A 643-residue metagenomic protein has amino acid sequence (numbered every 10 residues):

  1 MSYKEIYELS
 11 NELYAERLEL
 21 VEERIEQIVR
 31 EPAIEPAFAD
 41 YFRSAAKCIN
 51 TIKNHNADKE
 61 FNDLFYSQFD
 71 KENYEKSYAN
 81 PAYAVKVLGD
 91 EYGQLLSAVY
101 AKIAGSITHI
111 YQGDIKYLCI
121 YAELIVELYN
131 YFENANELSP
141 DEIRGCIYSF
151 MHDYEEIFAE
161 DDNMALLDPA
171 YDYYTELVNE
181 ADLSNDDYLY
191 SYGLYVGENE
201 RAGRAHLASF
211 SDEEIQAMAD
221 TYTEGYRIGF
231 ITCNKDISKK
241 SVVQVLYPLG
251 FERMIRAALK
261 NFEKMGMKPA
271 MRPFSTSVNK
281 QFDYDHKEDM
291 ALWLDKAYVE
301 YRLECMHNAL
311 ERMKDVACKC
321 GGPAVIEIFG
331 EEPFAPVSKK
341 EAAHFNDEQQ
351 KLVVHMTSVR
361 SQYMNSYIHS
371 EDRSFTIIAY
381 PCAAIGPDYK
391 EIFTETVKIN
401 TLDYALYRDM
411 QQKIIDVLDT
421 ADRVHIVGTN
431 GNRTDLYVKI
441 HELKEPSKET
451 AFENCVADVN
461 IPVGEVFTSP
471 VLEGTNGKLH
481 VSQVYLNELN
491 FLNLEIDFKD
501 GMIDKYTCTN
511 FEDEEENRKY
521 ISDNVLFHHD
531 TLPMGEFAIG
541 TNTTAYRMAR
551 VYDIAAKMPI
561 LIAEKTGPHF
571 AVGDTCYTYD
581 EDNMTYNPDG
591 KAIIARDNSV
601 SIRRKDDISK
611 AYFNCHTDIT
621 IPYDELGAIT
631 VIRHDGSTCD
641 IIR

Functional and structural regions predicted by a protein language model:
M1-E473: Active-site bordering "gate/hinge" segments that shape substrate access to catalytic or cofactor-binding pockets
L246, R272, I378, V427-T429 (+6 more regions): Generic beta-strand/beta-sheet core signal
G250, E331-P333, C382, G431 (+7 more regions): Short, glycine-/Ser/Thr-/acidic-enriched flexible segments
Q362, M410-Q412, V463-V466, L479-V484 (+3 more regions): Glycine-rich, charged/polar anion/phosphate-binding loops that engage phosphate groups from diverse ligands
V471-H528: Long, well-ordered mid-to-C-terminal structural blocks that present hydrophobic/aromatic surfaces
G474-N476, F491-N493, D500-I503, L532-E536 (+3 more regions): Active-site lining segments that contact anionic ligands and/or coordinate catalytic metals
K505-Y577, E581: Dual-mode signal for accessory low-complexity, basic/Gly-rich regions
D589-R643: Extended hydrophobic packing segments that form well-structured cores
